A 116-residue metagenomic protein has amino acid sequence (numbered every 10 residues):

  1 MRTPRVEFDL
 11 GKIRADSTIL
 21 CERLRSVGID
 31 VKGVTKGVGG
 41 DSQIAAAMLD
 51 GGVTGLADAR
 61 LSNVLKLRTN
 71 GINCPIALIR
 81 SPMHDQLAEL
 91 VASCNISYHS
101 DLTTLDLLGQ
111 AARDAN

Functional and structural regions predicted by a protein language model:
M1-S26, A47: N-terminal-biased segments
R5, I29-N116: Active-site-proximal beta-alpha core segment in soluble small-molecule metabolic enzymes
